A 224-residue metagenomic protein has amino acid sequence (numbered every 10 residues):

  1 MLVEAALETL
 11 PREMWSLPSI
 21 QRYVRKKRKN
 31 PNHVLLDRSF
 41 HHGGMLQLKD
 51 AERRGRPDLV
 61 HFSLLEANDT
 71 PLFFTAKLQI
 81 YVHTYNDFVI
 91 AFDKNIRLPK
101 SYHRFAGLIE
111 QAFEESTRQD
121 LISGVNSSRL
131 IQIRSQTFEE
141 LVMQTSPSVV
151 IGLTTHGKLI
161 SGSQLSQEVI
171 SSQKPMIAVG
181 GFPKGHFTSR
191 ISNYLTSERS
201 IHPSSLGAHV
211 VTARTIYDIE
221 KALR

Functional and structural regions predicted by a protein language model:
M1-G157, E220-K221: RNA substrate-binding interface of SAM-dependent RNA methyltransferases
T9-L10, V89-I90, L159-S161, G185-F187 (+1 more regions): Eukaryotic short linear interaction motifs
E13-W15, Q164-L165, R190-N193: Short coil/turn segments at secondary-structure boundaries
L64, L153, I177-A178, E198: Structural signal for hydrophobic/aromatic residues that build the beta-strand cores of folded beta-sheet domains
R134, T154-S163, S172-H186: Long, charge-patterned amphipathic alpha-helical coiled-coil/hairpin "stalk" segments used as oligomerization
P147-S148, Q173, L195-T196: Short, well-ordered alpha-helix to beta-strand connector turns
S166-I170, V210: RNase H-like, Mg2+-dependent phosphodiesterase core, and more generally RNA phosphate-backbone-engaging helix-loop
P183-R224: Structured adenosyl-cofactor binding patch, chiefly the S-adenosyl-L-methionine
